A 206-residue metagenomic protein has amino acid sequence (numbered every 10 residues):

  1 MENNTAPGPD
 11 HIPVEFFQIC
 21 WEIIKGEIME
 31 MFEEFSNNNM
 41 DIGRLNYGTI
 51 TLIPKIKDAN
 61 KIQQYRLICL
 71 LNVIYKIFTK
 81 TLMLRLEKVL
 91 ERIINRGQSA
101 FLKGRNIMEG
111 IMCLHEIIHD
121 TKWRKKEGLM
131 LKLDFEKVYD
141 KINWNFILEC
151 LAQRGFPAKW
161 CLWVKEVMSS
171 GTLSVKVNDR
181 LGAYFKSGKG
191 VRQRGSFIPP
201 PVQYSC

Functional and structural regions predicted by a protein language model:
M1-C206: Conserved pre-catalytic core of RNA-dependent polymerases
